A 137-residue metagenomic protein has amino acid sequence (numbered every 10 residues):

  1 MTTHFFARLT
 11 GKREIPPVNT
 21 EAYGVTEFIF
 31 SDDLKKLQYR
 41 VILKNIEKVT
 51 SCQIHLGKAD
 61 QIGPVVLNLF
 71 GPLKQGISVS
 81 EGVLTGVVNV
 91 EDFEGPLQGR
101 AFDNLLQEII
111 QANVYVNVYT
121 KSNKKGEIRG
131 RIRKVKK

Functional and structural regions predicted by a protein language model:
M1-C52, L56-K137: Metal-centered catalytic cores of metalloenzymes
